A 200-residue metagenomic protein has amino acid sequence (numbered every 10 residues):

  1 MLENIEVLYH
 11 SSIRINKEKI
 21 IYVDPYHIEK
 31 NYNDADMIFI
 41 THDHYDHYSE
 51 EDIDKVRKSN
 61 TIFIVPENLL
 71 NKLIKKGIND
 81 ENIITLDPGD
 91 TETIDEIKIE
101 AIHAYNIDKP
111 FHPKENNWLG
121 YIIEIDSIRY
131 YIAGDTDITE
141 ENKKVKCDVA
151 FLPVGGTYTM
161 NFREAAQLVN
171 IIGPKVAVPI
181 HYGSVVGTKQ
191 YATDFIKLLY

Functional and structural regions predicted by a protein language model:
M1-N33, T85-K146, M160: Core dinuclear metal-dependent hydrolase active-site scaffold
V23, F39-I40, E100-A104, L152 (+1 more regions): Redox-cofactor binding/interface segments in oxidoreductases and associated redox assembly factors
Y26-K72, K146-F151, G173: Active-site metal-binding motif and surrounding structural segment of the metallo-beta-lactamase
E29-K30, H44-Y48, L70-L73, D90-T93 (+4 more regions): Active-site environment of divalent metal-dependent phosphoester hydrolases
D43-D46, N60-F63, T85-P88, N106-D108 (+4 more regions): Short, surface-exposed linear patches
E51-I107, L119-Y121, T193-I196: Portal/gating segments that form or line small-molecule/metal binding sites
I62-I64, D137-Y200: Cap/insert and terminal regions of metallo-dependent hydrolase folds
